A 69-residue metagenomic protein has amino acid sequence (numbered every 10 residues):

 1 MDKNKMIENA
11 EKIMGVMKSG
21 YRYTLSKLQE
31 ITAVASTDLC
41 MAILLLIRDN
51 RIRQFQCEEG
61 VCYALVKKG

Functional and structural regions predicted by a protein language model:
D2, K18, S36-D38: Serine/threonine-rich low-complexity intrinsically disordered regions
K3-A10, T24, Q54-G69: Short, cationic-aromatic polyanion-contact patches
M6-I31: Short amphipathic alpha-helical interface segments
L28, C40, C57-E58: Short loop/turn and capping residues at structural boundaries
V34-L45: Short amphipathic alpha-helical interaction segments
